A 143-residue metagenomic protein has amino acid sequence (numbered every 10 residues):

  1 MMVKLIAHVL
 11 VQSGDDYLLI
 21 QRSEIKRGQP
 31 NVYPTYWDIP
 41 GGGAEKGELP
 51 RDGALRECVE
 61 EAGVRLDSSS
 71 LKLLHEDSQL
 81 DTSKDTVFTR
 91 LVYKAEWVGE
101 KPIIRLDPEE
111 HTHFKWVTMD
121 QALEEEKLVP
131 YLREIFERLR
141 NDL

Functional and structural regions predicted by a protein language model:
M1-L19, P40, E76, V92-K94: Conserved N-terminal beta-strand and adjoining loop/helix that marks the start of the Nudix/MutT-like hydrolase domain
M1-V3, N31-Y36, K84-T89, P108-H111: A generic structural micro-feature
S13-D15, D77-I103, K115, D120 (+1 more regions): Active-site-adjacent beta-strand/loop module that shapes the phosphate/pyrophosphate-binding cleft
D16-E60: Conserved Nudix-box catalytic region and its N-terminal flanking loop in Nudix hydrolases and closely related
R22-S23, L74-S78: Generic short beta-strand segments
P34-W37, D107-L143: Nudix hydrolase/Nudix homology domain
G42, R56, S69, V117-D120: Structural detector for helix-capping/boundary residues
R65-H75: A short coil-to-beta-strand element that immediately follows conserved catalytic motifs
